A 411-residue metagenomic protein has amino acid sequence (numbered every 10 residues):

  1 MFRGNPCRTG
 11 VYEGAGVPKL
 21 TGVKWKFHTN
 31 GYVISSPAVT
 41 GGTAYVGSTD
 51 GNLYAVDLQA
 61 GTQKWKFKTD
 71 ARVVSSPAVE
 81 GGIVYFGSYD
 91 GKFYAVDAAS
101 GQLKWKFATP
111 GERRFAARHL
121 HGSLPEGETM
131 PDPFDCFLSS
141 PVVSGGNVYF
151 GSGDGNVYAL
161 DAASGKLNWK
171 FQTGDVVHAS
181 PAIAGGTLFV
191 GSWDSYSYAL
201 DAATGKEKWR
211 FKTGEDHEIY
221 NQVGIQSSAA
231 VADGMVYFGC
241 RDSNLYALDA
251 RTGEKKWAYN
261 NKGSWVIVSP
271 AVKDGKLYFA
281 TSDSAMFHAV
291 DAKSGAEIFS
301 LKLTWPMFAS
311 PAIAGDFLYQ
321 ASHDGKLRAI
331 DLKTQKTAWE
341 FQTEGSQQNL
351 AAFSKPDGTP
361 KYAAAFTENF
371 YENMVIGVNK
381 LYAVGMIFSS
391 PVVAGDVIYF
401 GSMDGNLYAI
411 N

Functional and structural regions predicted by a protein language model:
M1, L332, L350-S354: Beta-propeller fold recognition
M1-P18: Sequence/structural signature of beta-propeller modules and their immediately flanking N-terminal secretory/stalk
P6, P18-L20, W25-A38, Q63-E80 (+12 more regions): Extracytoplasmic beta-rich repeat domains
T49-G51, V56-L58: Beta-propeller domains
D57-G61, D97-S100, D161-G165, D201-G205 (+4 more regions): Short loop/turn segments that connect beta-strands within beta-propeller blades
L381-N411: Blade-level signature of beta-propeller repeat domains, shared across WD40, Kelch, NHL, RCC1 and BNR/Asp-box propellers
